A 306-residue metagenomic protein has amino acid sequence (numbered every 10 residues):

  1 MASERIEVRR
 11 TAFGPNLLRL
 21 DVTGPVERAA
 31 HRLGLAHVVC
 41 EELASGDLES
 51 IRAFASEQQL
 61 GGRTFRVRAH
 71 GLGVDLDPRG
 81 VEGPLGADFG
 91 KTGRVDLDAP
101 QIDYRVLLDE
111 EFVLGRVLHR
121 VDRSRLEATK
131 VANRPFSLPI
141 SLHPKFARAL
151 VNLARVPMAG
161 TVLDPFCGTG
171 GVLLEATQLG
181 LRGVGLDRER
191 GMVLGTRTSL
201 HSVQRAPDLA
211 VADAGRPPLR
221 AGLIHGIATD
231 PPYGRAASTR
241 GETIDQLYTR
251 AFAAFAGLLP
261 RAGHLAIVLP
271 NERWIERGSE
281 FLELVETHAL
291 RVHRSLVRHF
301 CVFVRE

Functional and structural regions predicted by a protein language model:
M1-A99: Non-catalytic nucleic-acid substrate-recognition regions in nucleic-acid-modifying enzymes
M1-R32, G73, P100-Q101, L107-E306: Class I S-adenosyl-L-methionine-dependent methyltransferase catalytic core
